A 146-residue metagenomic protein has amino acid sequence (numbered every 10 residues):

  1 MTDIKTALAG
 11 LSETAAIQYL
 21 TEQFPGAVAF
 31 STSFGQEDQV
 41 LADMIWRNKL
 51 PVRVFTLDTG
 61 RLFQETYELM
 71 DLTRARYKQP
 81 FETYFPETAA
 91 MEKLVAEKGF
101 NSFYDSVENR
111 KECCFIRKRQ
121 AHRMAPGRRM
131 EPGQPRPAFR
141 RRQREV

Functional and structural regions predicted by a protein language model:
M1-V146: ATP-dependent adenylation/nucleotidyltransferase module used to activate substrates
